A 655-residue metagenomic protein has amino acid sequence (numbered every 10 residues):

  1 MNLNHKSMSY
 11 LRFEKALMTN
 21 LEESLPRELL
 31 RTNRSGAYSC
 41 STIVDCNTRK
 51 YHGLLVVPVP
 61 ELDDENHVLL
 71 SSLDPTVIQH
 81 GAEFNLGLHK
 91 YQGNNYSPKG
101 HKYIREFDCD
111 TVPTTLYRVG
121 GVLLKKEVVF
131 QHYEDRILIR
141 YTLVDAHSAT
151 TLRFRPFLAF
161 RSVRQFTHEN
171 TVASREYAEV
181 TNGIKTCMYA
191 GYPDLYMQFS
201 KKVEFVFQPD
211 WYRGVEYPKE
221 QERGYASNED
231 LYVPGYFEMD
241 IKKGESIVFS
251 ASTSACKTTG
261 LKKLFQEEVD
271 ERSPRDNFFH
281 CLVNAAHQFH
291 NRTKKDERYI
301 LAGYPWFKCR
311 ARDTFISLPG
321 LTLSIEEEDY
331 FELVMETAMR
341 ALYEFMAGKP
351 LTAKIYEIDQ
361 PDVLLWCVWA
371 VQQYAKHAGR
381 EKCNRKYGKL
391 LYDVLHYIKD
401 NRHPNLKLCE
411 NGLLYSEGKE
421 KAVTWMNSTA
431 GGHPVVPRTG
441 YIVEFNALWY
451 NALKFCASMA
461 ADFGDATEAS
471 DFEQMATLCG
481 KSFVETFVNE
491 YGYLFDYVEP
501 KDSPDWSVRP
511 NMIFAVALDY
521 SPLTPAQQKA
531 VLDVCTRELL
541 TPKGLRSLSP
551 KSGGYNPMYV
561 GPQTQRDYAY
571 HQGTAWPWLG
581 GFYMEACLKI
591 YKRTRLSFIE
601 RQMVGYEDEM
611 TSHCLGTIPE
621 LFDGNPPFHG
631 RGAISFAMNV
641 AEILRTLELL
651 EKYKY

Functional and structural regions predicted by a protein language model:
M1-P274, F278, P305, E327 (+4 more regions): Terminal accessory carbohydrate-recognition/targeting modules of carbohydrate-active enzymes
N85-V112, V119-L123, D400, D533-K543 (+4 more regions): Non-catalytic C-terminal accessory modules of carbohydrate-active enzymes
C109-R118, V180-G191, S246, R275-V283 (+7 more regions): Glycan-recognition and catalytic cores of secretory/periplasmic carbohydrate-active enzymes
D145-A146, T167-N170, E179, I241-K243 (+8 more regions): Aromatic-rich carbohydrate-recognition surfaces in CAZymes
A251-H287, P319, E326-E336, P525-E538: Carboxylate/His-rich catalytic cores and anion/metal-binding grooves
T259, Y374-K386, F455-F472, A526 (+1 more regions): Inter-helical turn/loop segments and adjacent helix faces that build the functional surface of alpha-helical bundle
H280, K399, L406-C409, Y450-Y559 (+2 more regions): Catalytic cores of carbohydrate-active enzymes
R292, D296-C309, A347-W366, A370 (+5 more regions): Carbohydrate-binding/catalytic loop surfaces
